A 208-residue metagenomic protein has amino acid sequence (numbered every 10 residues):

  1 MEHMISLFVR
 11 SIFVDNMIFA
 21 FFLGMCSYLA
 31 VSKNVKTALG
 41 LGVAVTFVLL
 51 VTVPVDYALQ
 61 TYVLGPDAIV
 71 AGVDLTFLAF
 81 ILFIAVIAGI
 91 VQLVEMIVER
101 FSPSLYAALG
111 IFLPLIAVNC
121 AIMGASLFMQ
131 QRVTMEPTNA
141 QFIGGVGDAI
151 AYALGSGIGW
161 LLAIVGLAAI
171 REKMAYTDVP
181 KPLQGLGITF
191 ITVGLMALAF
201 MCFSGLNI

Functional and structural regions predicted by a protein language model:
S6-F19, V73-I87, I150-A163: Structural signature of hydrophobic alpha-helical transmembrane segments
S6-F47: Juxtamembrane transmembrane-helix termini in multi-pass membrane transport proteins
F22-A30, E95-F101, F112-L113, C120-N139: Generic transmembrane alpha-helix signature in multi-pass membrane proteins, especially transporters/channels
L23-S27, V45-V51, I84-L93, V118-G124 (+2 more regions): Hydrophobic core segments of alpha-helical transmembrane domains in multi-pass membrane transport and ion-translocation
L23-T37, V91-L105, L167-D178: C-terminal ends of transmembrane helices
T37-F47, L78-F83, L105-I116, P182-I188: Cytoplasmic-side transmembrane-helix entry/capping segments in multi-pass membrane proteins
T61-L109: Ordered, amphipathic secondary-structure segments that act as subunit-interaction surfaces in large macromolecular
E172-F190: Interfacial loop-to-transmembrane junctions
